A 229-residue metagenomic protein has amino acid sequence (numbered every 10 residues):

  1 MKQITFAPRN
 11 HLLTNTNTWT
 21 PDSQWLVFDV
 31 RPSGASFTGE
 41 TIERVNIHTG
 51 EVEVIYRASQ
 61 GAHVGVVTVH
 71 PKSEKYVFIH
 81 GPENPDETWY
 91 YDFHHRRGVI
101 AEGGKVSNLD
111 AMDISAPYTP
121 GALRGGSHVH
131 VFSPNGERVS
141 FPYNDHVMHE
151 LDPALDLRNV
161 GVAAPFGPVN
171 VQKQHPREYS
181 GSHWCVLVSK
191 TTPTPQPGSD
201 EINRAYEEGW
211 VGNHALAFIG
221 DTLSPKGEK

Functional and structural regions predicted by a protein language model:
M1-K229: Sequence signature of WD/YWTD-type beta-propeller architectures
